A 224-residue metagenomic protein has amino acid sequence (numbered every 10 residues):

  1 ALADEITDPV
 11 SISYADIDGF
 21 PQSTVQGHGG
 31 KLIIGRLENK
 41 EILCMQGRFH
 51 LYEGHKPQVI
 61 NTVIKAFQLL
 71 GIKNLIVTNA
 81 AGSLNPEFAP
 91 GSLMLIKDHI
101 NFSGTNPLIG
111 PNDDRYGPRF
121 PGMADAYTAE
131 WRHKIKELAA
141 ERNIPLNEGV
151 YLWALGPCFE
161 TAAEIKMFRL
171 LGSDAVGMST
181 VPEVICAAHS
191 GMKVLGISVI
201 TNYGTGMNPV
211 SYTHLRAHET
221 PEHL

Functional and structural regions predicted by a protein language model:
A1-H55: N-terminal short beta-loop-beta anion/metal-coordinating cradle
L2-I17, I60-N61, A89-N101, D113: A glycine- and small-aliphatic-rich helix-loop capping segment at beta-alpha/alpha-beta transitions that lines
G30, I34-N39, T78-C158: Mid-sequence, gly/pro-rich, charge-dense loop/helix-turn segments that line enzyme active sites
R36, A66-N74, E87, L170-L171 (+1 more regions): Alpha-helix C-terminal capping segments
G47-P57, I64, G117-A126: Flexible, glycine/proline-enriched loop segments at strand-loop-helix junctions that form or flank small-ligand binding
M178-Y212: Zn-dependent metallopeptidase/amidohydrolase metal-coordination segment
T213-E222: Conserved small/polar residues in nucleotide/adenosyl-binding loops
